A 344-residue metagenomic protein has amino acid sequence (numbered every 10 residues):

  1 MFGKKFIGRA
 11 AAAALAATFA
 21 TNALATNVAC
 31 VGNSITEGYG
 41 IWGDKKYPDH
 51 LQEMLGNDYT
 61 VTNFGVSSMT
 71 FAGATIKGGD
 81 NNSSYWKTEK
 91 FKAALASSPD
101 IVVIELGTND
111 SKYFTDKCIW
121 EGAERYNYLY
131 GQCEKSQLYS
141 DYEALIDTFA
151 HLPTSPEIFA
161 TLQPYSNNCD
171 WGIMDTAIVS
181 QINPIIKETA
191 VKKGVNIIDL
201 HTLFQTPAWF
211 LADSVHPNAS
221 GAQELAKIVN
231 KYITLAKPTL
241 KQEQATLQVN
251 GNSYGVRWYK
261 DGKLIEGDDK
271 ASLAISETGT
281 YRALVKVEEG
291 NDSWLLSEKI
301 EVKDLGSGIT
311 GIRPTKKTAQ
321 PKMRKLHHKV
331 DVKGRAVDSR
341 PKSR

Functional and structural regions predicted by a protein language model:
A23-A72, A93-A96, Q223: Serine-esterase "nucleophile elbow" of acetyl-processing enzymes
S84-K237, T246: Alpha-helical cap/lid subdomain in secreted, periplasmic, or secretory-pathway luminal O-acyl-processing enzymes
L235-Q242, L295-K333: Residue-level detector of functionally pivotal "anchor" positions at catalytic/ligand-binding pockets or at interdomain
V249-R257: Solvent-exposed loop segments of extracellular immunoglobulin-like
V256, T278-E289, S343-R344: Append "Rare intracellular matches occur via the same short Y/T/C beta-strand/loop motifs
Y259-I275: Surface-exposed, flexible coil segments in extracellular/virion-facing regions
A274-T280, P321-K322, K329-R344: Short, surface-exposed loop/turn motifs with a glycine/proline- and acidic-biased composition
